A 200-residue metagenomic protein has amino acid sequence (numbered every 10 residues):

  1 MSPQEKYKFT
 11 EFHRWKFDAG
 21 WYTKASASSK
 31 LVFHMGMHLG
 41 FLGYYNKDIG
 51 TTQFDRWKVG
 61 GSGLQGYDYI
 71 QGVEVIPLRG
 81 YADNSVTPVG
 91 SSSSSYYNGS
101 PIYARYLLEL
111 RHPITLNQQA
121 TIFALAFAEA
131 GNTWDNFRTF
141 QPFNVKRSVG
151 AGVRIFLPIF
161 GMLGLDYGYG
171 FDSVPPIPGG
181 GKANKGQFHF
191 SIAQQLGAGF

Functional and structural regions predicted by a protein language model:
M1-I114, A126-F127, W134-N136, P178 (+1 more regions): C-terminal outer-membrane beta-barrel translocator/porin domains of Gram-negative envelope proteins and their
E11-H13, S100-I102, A120, V145 (+1 more regions): Residue-level preference for beta-strand/loop junctions
F17-A19, R147-I155, G181-Q195: Feature captures outer-membrane beta-barrel proteins of Gram-negative bacteria and organelles
S26-S29, T115-Q118, I122, I155-L165 (+1 more regions): Repeated loop/turn-to-beta-strand initiation elements of outer-membrane beta-barrel proteins
M37-F41, I122-T133, P142-K146, G168-F171: Active/binding-pocket-proximal capping segment
K47-I49, L163, Y167-Q187: Outer-membrane beta-barrel translocator/channel fold
T115, G131-T133, P158-F160, G170-V174: Short Gly/Pro-enriched loop/turn and capping motifs at secondary-structure junctions
N136, F140-L163, P175: Strand-loop-strand
